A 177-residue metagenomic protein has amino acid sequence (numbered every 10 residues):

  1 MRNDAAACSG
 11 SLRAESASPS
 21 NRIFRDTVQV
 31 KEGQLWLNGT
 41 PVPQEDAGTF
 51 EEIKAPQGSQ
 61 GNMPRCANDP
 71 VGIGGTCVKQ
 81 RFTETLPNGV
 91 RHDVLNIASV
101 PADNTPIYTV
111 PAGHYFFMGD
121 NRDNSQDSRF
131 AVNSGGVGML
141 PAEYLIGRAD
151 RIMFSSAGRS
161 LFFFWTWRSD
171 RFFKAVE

Functional and structural regions predicted by a protein language model:
M1-E177: Soluble "head" domains of membrane/secretory-pathway proteins
